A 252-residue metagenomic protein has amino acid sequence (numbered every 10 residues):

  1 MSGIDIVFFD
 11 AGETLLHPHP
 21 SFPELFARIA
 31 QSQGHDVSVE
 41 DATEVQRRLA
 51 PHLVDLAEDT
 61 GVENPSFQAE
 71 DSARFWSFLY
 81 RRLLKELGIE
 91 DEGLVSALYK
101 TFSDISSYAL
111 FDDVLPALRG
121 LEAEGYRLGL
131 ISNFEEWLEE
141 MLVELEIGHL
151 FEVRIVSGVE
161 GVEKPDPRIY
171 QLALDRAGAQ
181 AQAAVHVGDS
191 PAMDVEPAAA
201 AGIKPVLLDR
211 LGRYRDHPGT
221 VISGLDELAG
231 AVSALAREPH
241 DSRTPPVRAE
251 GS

Functional and structural regions predicted by a protein language model:
M1-V7, E40, I89-V95, L115 (+2 more regions): Asp-based, Mg2+/Mn2+-dependent phosphohydrolase catalytic module
S2-L115, E124: N-terminal helical cap/lid subdomain that shapes the substrate entry/recognition surface in HAD-like hydrolases
